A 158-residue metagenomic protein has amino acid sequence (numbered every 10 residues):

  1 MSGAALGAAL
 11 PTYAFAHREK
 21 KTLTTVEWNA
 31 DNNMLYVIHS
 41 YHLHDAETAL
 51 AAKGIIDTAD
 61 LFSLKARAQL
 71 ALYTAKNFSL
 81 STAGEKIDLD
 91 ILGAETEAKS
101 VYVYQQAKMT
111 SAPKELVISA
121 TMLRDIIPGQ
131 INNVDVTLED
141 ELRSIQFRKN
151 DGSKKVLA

Functional and structural regions predicted by a protein language model:
M1-F15: N-terminal export signals
A16-A158: N-terminal soluble domains immediately following signal/targeting peptides that reside in extracytoplasmic
